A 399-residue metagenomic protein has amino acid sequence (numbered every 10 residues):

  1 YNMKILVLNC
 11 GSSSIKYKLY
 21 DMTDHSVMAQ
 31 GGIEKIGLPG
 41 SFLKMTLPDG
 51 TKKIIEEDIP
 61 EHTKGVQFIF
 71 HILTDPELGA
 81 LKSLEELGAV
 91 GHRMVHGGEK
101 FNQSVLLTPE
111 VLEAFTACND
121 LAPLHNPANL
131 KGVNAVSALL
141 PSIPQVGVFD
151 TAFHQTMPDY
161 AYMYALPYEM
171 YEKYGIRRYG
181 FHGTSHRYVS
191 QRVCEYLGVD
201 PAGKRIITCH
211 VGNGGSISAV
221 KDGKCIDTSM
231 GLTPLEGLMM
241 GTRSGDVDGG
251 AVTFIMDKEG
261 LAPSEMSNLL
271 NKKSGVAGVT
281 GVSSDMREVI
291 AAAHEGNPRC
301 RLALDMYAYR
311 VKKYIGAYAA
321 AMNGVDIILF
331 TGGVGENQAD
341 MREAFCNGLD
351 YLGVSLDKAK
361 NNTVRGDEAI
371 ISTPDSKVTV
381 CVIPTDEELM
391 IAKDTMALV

Functional and structural regions predicted by a protein language model:
Y1-G98: N-terminal glycine/serine-rich phosphate-binding loop of ATP-dependent small-molecule kinases, especially carbohydrate
G11, H92-V95, V211-N213, V325 (+1 more regions): Glycine-rich beta-strand-to-loop/alpha-helix junction loops that act as flexible
I72-L87, V193-D200, I315-D326: Phosphate/pyrophosphate-binding loops at sites that engage ATP/ADP/AMP, CoA/4′-phosphopantetheine, polyphosphate
L73, E77-H125, V146, A152-A161: Short beta-strand-loop/turn "lid" adjacent to the catalytic site in phosphate-handling enzymes
F153-K258: Glycine-rich phosphate-binding loop of actin/hexokinase-like ATP-binding domains
K221, D227-E259, N268, G332-T363: Catalytic phosphate/nucleotide-handling subdomain of diverse soluble enzymes
N268, G275-V279, M286-A321: Adenine-nucleotide phosphate-binding core of ATP-dependent small-molecule kinases
R301, D305-D326, G335-V399: Internal helix-turn-beta structural module
